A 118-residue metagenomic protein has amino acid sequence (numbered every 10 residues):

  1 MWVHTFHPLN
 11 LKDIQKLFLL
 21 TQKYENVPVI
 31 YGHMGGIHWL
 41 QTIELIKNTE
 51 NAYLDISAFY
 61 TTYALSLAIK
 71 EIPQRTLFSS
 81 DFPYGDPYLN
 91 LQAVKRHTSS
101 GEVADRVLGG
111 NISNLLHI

Functional and structural regions predicted by a protein language model:
M1-L77: Catalytic pocket-lining loop regions of alpha/beta-barrel enzymes, especially the amidohydrolase/enolase/GH5 lineages
P8, I56, F82, S99 (+1 more regions): Short, surface-exposed alpha-helical recognition segments that flank or form part of ligand/macromolecule-binding
H33, L54, D81, A104 (+1 more regions): Conserved, mostly hydrophobic/aromatic
R75, Y88-I118: Mid-to-C-terminal alpha-helical segments outside catalytic/metal-binding sites
S79-P83, P87: C-terminal active-site rim and adjoining tail of enzyme catalytic domains
